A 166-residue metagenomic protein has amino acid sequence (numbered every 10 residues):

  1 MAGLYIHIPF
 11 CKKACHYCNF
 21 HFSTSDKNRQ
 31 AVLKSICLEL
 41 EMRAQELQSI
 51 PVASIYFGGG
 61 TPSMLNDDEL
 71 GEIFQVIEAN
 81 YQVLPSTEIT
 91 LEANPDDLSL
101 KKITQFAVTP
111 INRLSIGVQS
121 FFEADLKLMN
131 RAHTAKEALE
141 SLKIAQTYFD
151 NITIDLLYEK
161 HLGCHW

Functional and structural regions predicted by a protein language model:
M1-A2, E46: Flexible, acidic/Gly-rich N-terminal and inter-domain linker regions that tether and position cofactor-handling modules
A2-A31, E123: Canonical Radical SAM [4Fe-4S] cluster-binding loop centered on the CxxxCxxC motif and its immediate flanking residues
F22-E46, P51-W166: Conserved non-cysteine loop/helix-boundary elements of the Radical SAM core domain that shape
